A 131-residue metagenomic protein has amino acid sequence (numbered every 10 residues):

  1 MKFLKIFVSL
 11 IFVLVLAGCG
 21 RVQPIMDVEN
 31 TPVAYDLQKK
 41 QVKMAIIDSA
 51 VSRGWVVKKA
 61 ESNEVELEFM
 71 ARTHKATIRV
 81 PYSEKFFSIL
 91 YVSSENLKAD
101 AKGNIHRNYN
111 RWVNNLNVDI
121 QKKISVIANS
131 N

Functional and structural regions predicted by a protein language model:
M1-V8: Bacterial N-terminal signal peptides that target proteins for export
L10-V13: Short, linear, compositionally biased motifs with a strong N-terminal bias
V15-G18: C-terminal motif of bacterial Sec signal peptides marking the signal peptidase cleavage site
G20-N131: Ser/Thr-rich, low-complexity intrinsically disordered terminal regions
